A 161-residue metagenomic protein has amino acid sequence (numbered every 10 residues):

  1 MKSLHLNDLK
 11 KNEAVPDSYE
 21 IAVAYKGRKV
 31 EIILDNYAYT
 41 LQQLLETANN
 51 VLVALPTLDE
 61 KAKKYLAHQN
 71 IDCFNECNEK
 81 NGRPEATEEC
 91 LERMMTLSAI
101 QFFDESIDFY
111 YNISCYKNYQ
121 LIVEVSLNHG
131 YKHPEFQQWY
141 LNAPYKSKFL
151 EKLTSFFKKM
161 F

Functional and structural regions predicted by a protein language model:
M1-E105: N-terminal domain-onset segments
M1-K10, F102-F161: Acidic, proline/glycine-rich low-complexity IDRs
